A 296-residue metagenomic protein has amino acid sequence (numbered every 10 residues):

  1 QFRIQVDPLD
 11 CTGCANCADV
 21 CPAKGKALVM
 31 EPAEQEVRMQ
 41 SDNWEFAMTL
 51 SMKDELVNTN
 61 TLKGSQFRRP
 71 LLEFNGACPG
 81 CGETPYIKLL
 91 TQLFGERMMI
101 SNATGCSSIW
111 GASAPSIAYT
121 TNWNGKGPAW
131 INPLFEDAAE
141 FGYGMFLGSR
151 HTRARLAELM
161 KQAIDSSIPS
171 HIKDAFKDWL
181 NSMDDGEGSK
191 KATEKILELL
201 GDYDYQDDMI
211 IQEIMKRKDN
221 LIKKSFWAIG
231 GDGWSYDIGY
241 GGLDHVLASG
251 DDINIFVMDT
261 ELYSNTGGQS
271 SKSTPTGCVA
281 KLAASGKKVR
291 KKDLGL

Functional and structural regions predicted by a protein language model:
Q1, D7, T12, N16-Q35 (+3 more regions): Iron-sulfur cluster-binding cysteine motifs and their immediate structural context in ferredoxin-like electron-transfer
Q1-I4, A33-S65, R69, R97 (+2 more regions): Ferredoxin-type iron-sulfur electron-transfer modules in oxidoreductases and energy-metabolism complexes
C11, G64-F67, L72-P115: N-terminal amphipathic, basic-rich helices that act as targeting or association modules
Q40-V57, A118-A129, S270-K292: Acidic, Ser/Thr-rich peripheral helices and adjacent loops at domain boundaries
G64-R69, E73-A77, N132-L147, T152-I168 (+2 more regions): Conserved thiamine diphosphate
W110-G111, D207, E213-L296: Thiamine diphosphate
A112-R150, V257-L262: Mobile "lid/hinge" segments at catalytic clefts and subdomain interfaces of large enzymes
F135-M209: N-terminal leader/propeptide and maturation segments of large enzyme subunits in energy/redox metabolism and hydrolases
